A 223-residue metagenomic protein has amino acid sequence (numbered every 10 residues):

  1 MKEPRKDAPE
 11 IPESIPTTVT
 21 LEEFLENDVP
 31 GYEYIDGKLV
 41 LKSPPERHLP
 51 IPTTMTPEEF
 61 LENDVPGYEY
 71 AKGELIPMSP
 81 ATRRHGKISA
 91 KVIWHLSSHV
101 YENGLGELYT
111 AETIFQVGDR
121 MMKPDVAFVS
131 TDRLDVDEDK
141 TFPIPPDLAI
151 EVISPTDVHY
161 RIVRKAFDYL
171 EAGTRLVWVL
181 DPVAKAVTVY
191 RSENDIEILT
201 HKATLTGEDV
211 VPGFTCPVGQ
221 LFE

Functional and structural regions predicted by a protein language model:
M1-E223: Gly/Pro/Ser/Thr-rich low-complexity, intrinsically disordered segments predominantly at protein N-termini
